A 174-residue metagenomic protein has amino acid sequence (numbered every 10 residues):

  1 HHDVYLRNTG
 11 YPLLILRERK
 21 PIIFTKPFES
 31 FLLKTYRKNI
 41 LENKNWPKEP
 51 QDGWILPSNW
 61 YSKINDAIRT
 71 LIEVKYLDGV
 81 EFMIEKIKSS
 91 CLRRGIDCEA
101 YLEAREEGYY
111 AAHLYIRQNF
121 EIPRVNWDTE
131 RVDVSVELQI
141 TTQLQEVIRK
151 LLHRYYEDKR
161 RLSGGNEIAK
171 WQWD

Functional and structural regions predicted by a protein language model:
H1-I64, D174: Charge-rich, low-complexity segments
Y61, I68, E73-D174: Long beta-strand-rich cores associated with HINT superfamily self-processing modules
